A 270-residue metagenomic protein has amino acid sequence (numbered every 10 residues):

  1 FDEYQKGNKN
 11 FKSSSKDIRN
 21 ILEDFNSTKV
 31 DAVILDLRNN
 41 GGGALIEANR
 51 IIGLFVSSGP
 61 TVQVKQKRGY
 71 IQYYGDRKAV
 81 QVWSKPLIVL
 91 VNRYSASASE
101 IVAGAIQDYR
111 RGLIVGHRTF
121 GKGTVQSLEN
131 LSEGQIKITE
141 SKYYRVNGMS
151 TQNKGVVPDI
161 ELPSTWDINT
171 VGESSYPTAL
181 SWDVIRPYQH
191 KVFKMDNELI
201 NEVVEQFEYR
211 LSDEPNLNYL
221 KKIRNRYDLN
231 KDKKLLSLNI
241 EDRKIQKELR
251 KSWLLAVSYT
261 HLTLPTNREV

Functional and structural regions predicted by a protein language model:
F1-K6, H261-V270: Short intrinsically disordered, low-complexity coil segments enriched in acidic
F1-L131: Cleft-lining beta-strand/loop regions that shape enzyme active-site pockets
G53, Y74, Q135-I136, Q152 (+1 more regions): Short, functionally important structural connectors and interaction interfaces within domains
V56, G69, V115, I138 (+3 more regions): Residue-level signal for pocket-adjacent positions within structured domains
S84, Y109, E133-I138, V157 (+1 more regions): Active-site lining segments that contact anionic ligands and/or coordinate catalytic metals
G123-M149, K154-T165: Polar, glycine-rich mid-to-C-terminal structural blocks that act as macromolecule-binding/assembly scaffolds
T151-L262, R268: Conserved functional hotspot residues or short segments at active or partner-binding sites across diverse domains
